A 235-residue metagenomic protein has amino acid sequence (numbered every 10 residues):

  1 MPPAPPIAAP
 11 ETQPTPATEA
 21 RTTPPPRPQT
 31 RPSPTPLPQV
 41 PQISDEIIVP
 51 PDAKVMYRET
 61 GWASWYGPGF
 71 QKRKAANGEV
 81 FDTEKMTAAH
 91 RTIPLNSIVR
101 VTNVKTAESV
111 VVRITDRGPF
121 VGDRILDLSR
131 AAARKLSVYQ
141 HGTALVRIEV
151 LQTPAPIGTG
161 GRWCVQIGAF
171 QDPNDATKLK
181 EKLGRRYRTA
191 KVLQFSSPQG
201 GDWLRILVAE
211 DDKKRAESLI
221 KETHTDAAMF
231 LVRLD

Functional and structural regions predicted by a protein language model:
M1-K178, F195, K221-E222, R233-D235: Secreted/periplasmic proteins
Q171-D235: Extracytoplasmic
